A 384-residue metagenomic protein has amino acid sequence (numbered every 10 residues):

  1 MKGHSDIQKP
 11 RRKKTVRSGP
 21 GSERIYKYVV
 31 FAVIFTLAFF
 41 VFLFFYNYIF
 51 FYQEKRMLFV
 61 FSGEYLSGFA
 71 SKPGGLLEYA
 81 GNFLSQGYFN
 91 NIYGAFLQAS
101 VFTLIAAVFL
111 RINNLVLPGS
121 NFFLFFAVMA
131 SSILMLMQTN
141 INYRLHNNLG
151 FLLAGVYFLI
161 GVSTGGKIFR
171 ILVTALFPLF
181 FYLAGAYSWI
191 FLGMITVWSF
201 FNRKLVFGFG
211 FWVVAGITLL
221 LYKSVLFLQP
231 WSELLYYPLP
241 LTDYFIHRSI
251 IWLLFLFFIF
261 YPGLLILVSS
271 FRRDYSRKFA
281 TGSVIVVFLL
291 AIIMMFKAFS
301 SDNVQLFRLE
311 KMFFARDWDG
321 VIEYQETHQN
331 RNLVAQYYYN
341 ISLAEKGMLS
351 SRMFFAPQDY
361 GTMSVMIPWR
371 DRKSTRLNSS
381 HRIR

Functional and structural regions predicted by a protein language model:
K2-G3, S100-A107, F151-S163, S188-S199 (+1 more regions): Hydrophobic cores of alpha-helical transmembrane segments in multi-pass inner/ER membrane proteins, independent
F40-F96, V101: Membrane-interface coil-to-helix junctions
K55, A70-G74, G94, Q98 (+3 more regions): Membrane-interface micro-motifs in multi-pass membrane enzymes
I141-L145, S163-L205, G216-L226: Transmembrane helices and adjacent periplasmic/lumenal helix-loop junctions of polyprenol-phosphate-dependent
L205-R272: Membrane-embedded alpha-helical segments of integral membrane proteins
S276-S300: Internal/C-terminal transmembrane anchor helices
F296-R370: Membrane-interface segments at or immediately adjacent to transmembrane helices that form the boundary between
L377-R384: Single conserved hydrophobic/aromatic residue that forms the stacking wall/gate of nucleotide- or nucleobase-binding
